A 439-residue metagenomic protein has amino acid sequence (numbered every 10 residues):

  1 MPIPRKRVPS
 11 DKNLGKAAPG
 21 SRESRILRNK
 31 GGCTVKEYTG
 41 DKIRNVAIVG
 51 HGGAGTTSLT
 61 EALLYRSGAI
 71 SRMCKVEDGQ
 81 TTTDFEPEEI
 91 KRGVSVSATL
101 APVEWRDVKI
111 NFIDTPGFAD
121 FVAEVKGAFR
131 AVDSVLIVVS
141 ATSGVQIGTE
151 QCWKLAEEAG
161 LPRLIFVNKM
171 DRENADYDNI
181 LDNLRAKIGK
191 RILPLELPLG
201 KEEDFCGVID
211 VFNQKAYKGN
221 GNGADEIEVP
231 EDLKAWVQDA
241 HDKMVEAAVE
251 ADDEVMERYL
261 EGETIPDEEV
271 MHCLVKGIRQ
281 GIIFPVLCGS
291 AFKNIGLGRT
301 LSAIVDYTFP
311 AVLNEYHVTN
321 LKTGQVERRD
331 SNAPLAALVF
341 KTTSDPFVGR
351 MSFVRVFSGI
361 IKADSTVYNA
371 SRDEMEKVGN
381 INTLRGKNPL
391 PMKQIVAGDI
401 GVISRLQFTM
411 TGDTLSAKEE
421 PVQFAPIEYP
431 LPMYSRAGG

Functional and structural regions predicted by a protein language model:
P4, D11-L14, R22-G439: Structural and coupling elements of P-loop NTPases
